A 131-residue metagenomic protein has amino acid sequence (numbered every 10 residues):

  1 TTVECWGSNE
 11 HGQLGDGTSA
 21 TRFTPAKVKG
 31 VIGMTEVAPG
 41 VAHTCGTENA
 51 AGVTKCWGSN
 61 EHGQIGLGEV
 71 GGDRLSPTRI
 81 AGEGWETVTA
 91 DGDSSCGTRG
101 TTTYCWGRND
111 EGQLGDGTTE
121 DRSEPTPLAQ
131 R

Functional and structural regions predicted by a protein language model:
T1-R131: Eukaryote-biased RCC1-like beta-propeller repeat architecture
